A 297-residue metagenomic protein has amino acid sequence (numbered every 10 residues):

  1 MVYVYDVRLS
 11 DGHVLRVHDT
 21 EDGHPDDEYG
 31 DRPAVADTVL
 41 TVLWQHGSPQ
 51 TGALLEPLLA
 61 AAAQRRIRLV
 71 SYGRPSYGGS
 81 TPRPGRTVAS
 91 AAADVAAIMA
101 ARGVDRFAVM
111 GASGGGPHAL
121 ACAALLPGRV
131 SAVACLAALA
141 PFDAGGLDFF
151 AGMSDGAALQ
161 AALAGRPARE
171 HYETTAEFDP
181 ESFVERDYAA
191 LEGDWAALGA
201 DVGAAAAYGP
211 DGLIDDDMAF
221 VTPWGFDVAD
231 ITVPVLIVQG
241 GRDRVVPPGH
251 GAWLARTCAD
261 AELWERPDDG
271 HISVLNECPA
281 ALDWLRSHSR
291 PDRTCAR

Functional and structural regions predicted by a protein language model:
S10-R32: A short loop-to-beta-strand scaffold at the N-terminal edge of the catalytic core in hydrolase folds
R16, D22, V35-G79: Conserved HGGG/HGGXW glycine-rich cap/lid loop of the alpha/beta-hydrolase fold
S90-A108: Conserved acidic catalytic loop of the alpha/beta-hydrolase fold
R106-L147: Conserved hydrolase catalytic core segment
A151-F226: Alpha/beta-hydrolase
I231, I237-Q239, D243: Short beta-strand/loop motif that positions the catalytic acidic residue of the alpha/beta-hydrolase fold
R244-H250: Conserved alpha/beta-hydrolase "acid-adjacent" motif
D260-R297: Catalytic active-site module of serine/aspartate enzymes centered on a nucleophile-bearing elbow/loop
